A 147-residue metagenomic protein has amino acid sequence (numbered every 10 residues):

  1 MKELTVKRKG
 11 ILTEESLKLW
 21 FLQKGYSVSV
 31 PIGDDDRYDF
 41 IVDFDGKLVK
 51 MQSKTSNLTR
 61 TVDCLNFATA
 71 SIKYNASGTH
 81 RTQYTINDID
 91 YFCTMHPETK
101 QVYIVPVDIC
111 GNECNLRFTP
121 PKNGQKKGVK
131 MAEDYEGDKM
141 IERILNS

Functional and structural regions predicted by a protein language model:
M1-D36, V42-S147: Mixed-charge (Asp/Glu-Lys/Arg
